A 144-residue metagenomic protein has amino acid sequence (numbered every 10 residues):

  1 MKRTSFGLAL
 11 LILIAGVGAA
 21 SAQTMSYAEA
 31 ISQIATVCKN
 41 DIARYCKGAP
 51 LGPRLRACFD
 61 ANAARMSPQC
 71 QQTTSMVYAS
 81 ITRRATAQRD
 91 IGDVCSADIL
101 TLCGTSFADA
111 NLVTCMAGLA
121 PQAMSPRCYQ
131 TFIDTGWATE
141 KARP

Functional and structural regions predicted by a protein language model:
M1-T4: Positively charged n-region of N-terminal signal peptides that target proteins for export
G7-G16: Bacterial N-terminal signal peptides
S21-P144: Mitochondrial intermembrane space
